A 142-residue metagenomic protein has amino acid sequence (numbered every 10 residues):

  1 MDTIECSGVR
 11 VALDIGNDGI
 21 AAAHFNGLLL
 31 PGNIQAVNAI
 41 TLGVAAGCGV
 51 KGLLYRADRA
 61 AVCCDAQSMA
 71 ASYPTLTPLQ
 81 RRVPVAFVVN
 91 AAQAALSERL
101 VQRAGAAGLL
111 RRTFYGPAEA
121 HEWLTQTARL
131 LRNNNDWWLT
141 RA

Functional and structural regions predicted by a protein language model:
M1-A142: Amphipathic, Lys/Arg-enriched alpha-helical "gate/interface" segment within cytosolic domains that mediates
